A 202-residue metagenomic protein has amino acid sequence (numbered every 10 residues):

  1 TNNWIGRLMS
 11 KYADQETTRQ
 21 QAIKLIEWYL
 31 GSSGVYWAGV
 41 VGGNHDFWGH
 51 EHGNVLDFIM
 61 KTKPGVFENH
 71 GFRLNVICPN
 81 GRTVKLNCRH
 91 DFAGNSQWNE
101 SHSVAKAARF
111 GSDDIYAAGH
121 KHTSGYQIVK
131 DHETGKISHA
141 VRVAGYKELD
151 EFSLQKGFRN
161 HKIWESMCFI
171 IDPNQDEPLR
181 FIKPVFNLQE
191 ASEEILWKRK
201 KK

Functional and structural regions predicted by a protein language model:
T1, G43, H90, G119-H120: Active-site glycine-centered loops adjacent to acidic/histidine catalytic or metal-binding residues that shape
T1-E68: Core catalytic region of metal-dependent phosphoesterases/phosphodiesterases, especially metallo-beta-lactamase-like
V41-G42, H70, N80, A118: Short glycine-rich loop/turn motifs that provide flexible caps or phosphate-binding loops at active sites
G42, C78, C88-F92: Short, structured patches in soluble enzyme cores that scaffold and shape functional sites
K63-P79: Active-site catalytic loop in hydrolytic enzyme cores
R82-L86, F92-P184: Conserved beta-sheet core of the metallophosphoesterase superfamily
Q175-K202: MPN/JAMM (Mov34/JAB) isopeptidase/deubiquitinase module and associated MPN-bearing subunits/adaptors in ubiquitin
